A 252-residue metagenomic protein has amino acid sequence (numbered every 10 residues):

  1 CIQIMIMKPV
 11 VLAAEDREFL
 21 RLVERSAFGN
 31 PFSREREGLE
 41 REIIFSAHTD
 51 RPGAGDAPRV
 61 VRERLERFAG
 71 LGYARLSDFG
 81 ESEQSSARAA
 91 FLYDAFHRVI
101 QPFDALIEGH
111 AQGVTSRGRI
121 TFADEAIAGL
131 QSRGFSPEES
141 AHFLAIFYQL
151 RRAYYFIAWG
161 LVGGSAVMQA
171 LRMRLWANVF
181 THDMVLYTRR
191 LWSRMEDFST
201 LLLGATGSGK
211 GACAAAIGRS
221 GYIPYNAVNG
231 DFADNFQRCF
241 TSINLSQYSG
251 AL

Functional and structural regions predicted by a protein language model:
C1-G163, T200: N-terminal accessory segments that target, anchor, or regulate ATP-driven/P-loop NTPase machines and associated
A111, F135, M184-L191, N226: Short, flexible helix-adjacent loops and helix caps
R133, A158, R174, A214-A215: Extended, low-complexity, amphipathic alpha-helical coiled-coil/linker regions that act as scaffolds and localization
A145-Y154, V179, K210-G211, F236: Linker/hinge segments immediately adjacent to helix-turn-helix/homeobox DNA-binding domains
A158-F198: Pre-Walker A (pre-P-loop) alpha-helix and adjacent loop at the N terminus of AAA/AAA+ ATPase modules, a conserved
V179, I217, G221, S249-L252: Hydrophobic aliphatic residues
T200-Q237: Walker A/P-loop
Q237-L252: Short glycine-rich substrate-engagement loop in P-loop NTPases that contacts/grips substrate
